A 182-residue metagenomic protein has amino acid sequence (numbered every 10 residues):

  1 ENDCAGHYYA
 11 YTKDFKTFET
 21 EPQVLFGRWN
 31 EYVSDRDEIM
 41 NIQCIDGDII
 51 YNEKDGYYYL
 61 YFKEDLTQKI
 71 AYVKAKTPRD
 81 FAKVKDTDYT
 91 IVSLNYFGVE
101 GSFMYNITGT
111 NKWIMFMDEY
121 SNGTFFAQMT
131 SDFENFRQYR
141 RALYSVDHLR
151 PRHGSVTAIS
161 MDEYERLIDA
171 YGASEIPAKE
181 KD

Functional and structural regions predicted by a protein language model:
E1-D182: Carbohydrate-active catalytic/glycan-binding domains of CAZyme proteins, especially the secreted or lumenal ectodomains
